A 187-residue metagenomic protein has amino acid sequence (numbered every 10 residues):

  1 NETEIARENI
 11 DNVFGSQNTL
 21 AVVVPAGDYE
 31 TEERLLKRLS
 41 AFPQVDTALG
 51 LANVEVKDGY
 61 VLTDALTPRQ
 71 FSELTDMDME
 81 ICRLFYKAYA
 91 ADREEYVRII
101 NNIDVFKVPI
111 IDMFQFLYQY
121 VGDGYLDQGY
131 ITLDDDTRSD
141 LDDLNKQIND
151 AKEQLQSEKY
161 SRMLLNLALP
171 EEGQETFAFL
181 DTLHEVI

Functional and structural regions predicted by a protein language model:
N1-V24, L141-D150: Solvent-exposed, non-transmembrane loop/terminal regulatory segments of multi-pass membrane proteins
R7, D11, E32-L36, L180 (+1 more regions): Extracytoplasmic/secreted envelope proteins and their assembly/folding machinery, especially bacterial periplasmic
Q17-T19, L36, V45, S157-R162: Active-site lining segments that contact anionic ligands and/or coordinate catalytic metals
V24-A26, L167: Short beta-strand segments enriched in hydrophobic/aromatic residues within well-folded beta-rich domains
Y29-K37, E171-A178: Short, conserved charged micro-motifs
E33-L66: Short amphipathic beta-strand/extended segments in non-transmembrane regions
Y60-V108: Charged, amphipathic alpha-helical linkers/stalks
I111-I187: Extracytoplasmic
